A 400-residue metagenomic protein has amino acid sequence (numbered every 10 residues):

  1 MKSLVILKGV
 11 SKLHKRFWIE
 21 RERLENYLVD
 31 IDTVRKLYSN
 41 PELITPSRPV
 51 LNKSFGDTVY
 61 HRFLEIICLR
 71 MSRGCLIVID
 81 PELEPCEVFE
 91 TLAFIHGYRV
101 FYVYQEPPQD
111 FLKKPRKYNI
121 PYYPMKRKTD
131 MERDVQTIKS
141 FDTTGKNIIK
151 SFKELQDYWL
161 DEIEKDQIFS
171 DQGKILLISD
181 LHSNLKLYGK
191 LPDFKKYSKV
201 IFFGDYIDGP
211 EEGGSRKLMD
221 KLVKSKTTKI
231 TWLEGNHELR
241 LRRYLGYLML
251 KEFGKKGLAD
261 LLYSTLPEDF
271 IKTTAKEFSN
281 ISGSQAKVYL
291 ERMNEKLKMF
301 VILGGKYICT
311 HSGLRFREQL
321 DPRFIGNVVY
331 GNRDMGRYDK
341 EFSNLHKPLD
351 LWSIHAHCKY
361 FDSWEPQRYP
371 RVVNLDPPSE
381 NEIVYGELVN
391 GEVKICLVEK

Functional and structural regions predicted by a protein language model:
S3-R23: Glycine-rich phosphate-binding P-loop
L4-K8, E106-K165: Conserved GTP-binding G-domain of TRAFAC-class P-loop NTPases and closely related GTPase folds
R16-C75, Q109-L112: Conserved substrate/cofactor phosphate-moiety recognition/catalytic segment in nucleotide-dependent phosphotransferases
S54-Q105: Glycine-rich phosphate-binding loop used to anchor ATP phosphates in small-molecule kinases, encompassing both
K153-K221: N-terminal active-site segment of His-dependent metallophosphoesterases
L177-S179, V200-G204, T231-N236, C309-T310 (+2 more regions): Active-site neighborhood of phospho(di)ester-bond hydrolases with catalytic His/Asp-centered motifs
P210-G305, P322-S343: Active-site neighborhood of divalent metal-dependent phosphoester bond hydrolases
V223, E318, M335-V398: Conserved beta-sheet core of the metallophosphoesterase superfamily
